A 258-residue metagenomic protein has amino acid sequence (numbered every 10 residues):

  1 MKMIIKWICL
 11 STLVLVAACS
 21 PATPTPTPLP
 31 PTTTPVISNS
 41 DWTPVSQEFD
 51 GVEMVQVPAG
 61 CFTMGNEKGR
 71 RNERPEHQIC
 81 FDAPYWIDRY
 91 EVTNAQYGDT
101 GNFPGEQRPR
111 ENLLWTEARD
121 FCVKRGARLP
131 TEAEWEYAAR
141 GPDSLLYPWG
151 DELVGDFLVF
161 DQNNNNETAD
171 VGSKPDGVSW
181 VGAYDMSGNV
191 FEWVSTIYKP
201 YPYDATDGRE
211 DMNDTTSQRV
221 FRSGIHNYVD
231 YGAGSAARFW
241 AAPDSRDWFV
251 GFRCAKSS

Functional and structural regions predicted by a protein language model:
M1-I8: Bacterial N-terminal signal peptides that target proteins for export
I8-V16: Bacterial N-terminal signal peptides
C19-A133, R140-L145, Q218, R238-S258: Extended beta-strand/loop cores of jelly-roll/beta-sandwich
T63, E67-K68, F103-P104, P109-F239 (+1 more regions): Functional-site microenvironments in short loops/helix caps that host divalent-cation chemistry
